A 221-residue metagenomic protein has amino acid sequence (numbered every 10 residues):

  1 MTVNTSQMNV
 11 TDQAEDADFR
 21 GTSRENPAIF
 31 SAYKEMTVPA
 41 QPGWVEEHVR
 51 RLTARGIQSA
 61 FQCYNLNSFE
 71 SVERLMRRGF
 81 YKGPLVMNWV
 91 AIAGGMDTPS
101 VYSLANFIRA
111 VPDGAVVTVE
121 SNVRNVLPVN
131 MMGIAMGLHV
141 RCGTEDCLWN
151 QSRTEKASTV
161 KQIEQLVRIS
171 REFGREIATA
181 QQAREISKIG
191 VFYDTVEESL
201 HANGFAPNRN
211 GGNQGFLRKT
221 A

Functional and structural regions predicted by a protein language model:
T2-E145, E155-A157, K161: Catalytic alpha/beta core domains of metabolic enzymes, predominantly
E70, Y102-P112, P128-A221: Structured C-terminal cap/extension of enzyme domains
